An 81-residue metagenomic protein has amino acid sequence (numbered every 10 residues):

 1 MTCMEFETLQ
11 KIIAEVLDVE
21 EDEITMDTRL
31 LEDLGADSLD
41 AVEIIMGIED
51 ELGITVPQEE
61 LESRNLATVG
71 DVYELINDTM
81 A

Functional and structural regions predicted by a protein language model:
T2-A36, I45, D50-A81: Phosphopantetheine-dependent thiolation modules in NRPS/PKS and related acyl-activating systems
D40: Two-component histidine kinase catalytic core, primarily the HATPase_c
